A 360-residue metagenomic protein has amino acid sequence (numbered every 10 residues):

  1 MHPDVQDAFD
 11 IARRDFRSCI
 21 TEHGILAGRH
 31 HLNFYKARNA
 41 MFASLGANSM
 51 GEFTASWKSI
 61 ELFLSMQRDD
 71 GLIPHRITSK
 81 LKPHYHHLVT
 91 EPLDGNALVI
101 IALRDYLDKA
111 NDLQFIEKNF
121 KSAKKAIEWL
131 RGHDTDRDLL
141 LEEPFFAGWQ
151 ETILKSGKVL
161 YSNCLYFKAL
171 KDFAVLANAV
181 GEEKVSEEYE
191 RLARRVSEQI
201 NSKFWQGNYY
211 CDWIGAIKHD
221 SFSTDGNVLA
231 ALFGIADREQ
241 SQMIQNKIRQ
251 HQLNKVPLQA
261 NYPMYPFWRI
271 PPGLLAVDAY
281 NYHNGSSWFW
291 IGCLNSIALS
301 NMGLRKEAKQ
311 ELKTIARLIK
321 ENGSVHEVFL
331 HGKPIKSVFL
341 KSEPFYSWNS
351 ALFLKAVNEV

Functional and structural regions predicted by a protein language model:
M1, M41-F53, L98-F115, L165-E183 (+3 more regions): Well-ordered alpha-helical scaffold segments within catalytic/enzyme domains
M1-F34, K58-E91, G132-K158, R195-W288 (+1 more regions): Extended glycan-interaction surfaces of carbohydrate-active proteins
H31, A47-G51, P83-D94, A110 (+1 more regions): Short coil/turn segments at secondary-structure boundaries
N33-M41: Beta-strand-rich domains and repeat architectures in extracellular enzymes and scaffolds, especially beta-propellers
A55, F115-K118, S122, V185-E188 (+3 more regions): Alpha-helical positions within canonical tetratricopeptide repeat
N119-D134: An active-site-proximal structural segment forming one wall of the substrate-binding cleft that immediately precedes
Y161-K203: Active-site neighborhood of glycoside hydrolase catalytic domains
